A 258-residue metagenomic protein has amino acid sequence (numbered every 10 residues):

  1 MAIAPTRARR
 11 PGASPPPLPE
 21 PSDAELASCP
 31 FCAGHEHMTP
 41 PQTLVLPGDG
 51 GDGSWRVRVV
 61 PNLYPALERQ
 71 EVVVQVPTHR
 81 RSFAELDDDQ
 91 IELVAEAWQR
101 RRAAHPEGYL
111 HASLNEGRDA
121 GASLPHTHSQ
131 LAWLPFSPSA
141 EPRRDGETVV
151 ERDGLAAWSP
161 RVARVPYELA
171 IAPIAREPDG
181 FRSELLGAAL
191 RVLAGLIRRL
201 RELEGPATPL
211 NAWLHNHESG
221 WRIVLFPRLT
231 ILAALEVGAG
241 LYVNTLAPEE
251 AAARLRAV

Functional and structural regions predicted by a protein language model:
M1-H126, Q130-E184, I197-V258: Active-site microenvironments that recognize anionic phosphate/pyrophosphate groups
